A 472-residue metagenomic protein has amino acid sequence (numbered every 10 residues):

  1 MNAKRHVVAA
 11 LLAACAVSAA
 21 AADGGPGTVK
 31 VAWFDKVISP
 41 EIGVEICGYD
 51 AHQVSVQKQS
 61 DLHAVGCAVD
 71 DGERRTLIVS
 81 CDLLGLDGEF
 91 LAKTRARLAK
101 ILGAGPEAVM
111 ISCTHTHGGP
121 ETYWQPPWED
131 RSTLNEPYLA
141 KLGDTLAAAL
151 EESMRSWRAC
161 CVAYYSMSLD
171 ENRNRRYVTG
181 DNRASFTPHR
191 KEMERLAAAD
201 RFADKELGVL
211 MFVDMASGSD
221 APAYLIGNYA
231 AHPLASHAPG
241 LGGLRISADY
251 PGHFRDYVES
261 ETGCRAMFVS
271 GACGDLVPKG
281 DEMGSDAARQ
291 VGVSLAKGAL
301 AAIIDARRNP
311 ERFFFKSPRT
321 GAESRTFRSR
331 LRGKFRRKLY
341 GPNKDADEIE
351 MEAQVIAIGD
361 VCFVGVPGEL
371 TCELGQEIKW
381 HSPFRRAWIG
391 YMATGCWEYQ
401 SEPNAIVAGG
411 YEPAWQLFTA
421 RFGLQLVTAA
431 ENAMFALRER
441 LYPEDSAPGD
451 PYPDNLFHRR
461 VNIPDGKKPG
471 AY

Functional and structural regions predicted by a protein language model:
M1-A3: N-terminal secretory signal peptides that target proteins for export/translocation
R5-H6, T76: Hydrophobic alpha-helical segments, especially transmembrane helices and their immediate juxtamembrane helical caps
V7-V8, I378: N-terminal export leaders
V8-S18: Bacterial N-terminal signal peptides
D23-S112, T116-R265, A272, M283-Q290 (+2 more regions): Conserved beta-alpha junction segments in alpha/beta enzyme cores
C273-P278: Active-site clefts of carbohydrate-active enzymes
L295: Anionic-ligand-binding alpha/beta catalytic cores of soluble enzymes and soluble regulatory domains that recognize
